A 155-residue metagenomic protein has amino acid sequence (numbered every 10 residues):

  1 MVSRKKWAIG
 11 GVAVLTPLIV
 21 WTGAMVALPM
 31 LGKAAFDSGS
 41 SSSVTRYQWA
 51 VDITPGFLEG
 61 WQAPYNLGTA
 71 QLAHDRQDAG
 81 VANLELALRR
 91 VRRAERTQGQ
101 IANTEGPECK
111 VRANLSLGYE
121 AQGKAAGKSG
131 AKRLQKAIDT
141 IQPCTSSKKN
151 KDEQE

Functional and structural regions predicted by a protein language model:
S3-A27: Hydrophobic membrane-insertion alpha-helices, especially the h-region of bacterial N-terminal signal peptides
I19-V20, P55, N103: Structural signature of alpha-solenoid helical repeat scaffolds
V20-L28, E59-Q62, C109, L115-S116: Generic helix N-cap/helix-start motif at coil->alpha-helix transitions
A24-S43: Ser/Thr/Pro/Gly-rich low-complexity linker/stalk segments immediately outside membranes or between
M30, A34-A35, A70-Q71, G118 (+1 more regions): Residue-level signature for tetratricopeptide repeat
S40-S42, Q77-D78, G127, A131-L134: TPR-repeat structural position
T45-G99: Extracytoplasmic/periplasmic/luminal assembly and interaction segments in envelope/secretory/respiratory proteins
L84, L88-E155: Non-cytosolic head/periplasmic domains of membrane-anchored proteins
